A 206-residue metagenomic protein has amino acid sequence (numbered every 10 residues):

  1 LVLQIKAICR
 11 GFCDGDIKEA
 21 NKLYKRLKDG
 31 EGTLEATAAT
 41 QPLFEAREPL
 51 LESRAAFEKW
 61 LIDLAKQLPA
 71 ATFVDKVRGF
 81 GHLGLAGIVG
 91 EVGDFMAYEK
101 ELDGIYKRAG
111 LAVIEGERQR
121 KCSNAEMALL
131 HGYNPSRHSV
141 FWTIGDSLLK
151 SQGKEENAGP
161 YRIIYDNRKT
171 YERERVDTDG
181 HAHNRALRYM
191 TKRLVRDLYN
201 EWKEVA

Functional and structural regions predicted by a protein language model:
L1-L64: Long, charge-rich intrinsically disordered scaffolds of nucleic-acid metabolism proteins
R26-D29, D63-V74, E126: Long, contiguous secondary-structure blocks with strong helical propensity
F73-K76, G87-H183: Phosphate-backbone recognition surface of nucleic-acid-processing proteins
G84, R137-F141, M190, L194: Catalytic-loop motifs flanking and including active-site residues across diverse enzymes
D177-A206: Basic, amphipathic alpha-helical segments enriched in Lys/Arg and hydrophobic/aromatic residues
